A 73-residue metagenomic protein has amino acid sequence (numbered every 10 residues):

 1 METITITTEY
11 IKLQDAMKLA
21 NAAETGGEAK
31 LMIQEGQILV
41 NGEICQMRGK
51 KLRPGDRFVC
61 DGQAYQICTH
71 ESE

Functional and structural regions predicted by a protein language model:
M1-E9: A detector for short, charged/polar N-terminal pre-domain segments
E9-P54: A basic, amphipathic helix-loop patch mediating RNA/tRNA/ribosome contacts
C45-E73: C-terminal structural segments of small proteins and small subunits
